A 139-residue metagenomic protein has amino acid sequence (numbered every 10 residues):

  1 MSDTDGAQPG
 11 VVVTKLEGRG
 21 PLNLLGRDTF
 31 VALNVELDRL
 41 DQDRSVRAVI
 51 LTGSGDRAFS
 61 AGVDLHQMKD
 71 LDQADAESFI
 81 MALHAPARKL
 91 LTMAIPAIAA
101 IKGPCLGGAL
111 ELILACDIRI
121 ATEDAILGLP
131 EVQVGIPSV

Functional and structural regions predicted by a protein language model:
M1-T52, R88: Conserved CoA-thioester-binding segment of acyl-CoA-metabolizing enzymes
P21, G53-R88, C105: Glycine- (often His-adjacent) and acidic-residue-rich active-site loop that binds/positions the CoA thioester
L51, D64, L112-L114: Hydrophobic/aromatic residues within transmembrane alpha-helices of multi-pass small-molecule transporters
P86, L90, A100, L106-V139: CoA-thioester-processing core
